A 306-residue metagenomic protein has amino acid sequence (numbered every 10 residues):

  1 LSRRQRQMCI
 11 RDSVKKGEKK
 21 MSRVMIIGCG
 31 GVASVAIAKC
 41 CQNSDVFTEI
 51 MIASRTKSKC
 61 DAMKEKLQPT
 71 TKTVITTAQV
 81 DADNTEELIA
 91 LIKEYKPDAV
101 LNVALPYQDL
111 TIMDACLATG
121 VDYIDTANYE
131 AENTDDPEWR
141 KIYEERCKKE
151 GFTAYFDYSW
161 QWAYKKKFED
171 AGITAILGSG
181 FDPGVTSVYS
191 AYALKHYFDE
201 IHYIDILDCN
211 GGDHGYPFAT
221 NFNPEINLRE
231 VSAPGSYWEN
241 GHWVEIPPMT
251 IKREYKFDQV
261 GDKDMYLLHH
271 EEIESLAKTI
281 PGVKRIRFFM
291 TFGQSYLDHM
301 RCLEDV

Functional and structural regions predicted by a protein language model:
L1-D12: Single conserved hydrophobic/aromatic residue that forms the stacking wall/gate of nucleotide- or nucleobase-binding
V24-G31: Conserved N-terminal Rossmann-fold NAD(P)-binding element of oxidoreductases
A33-I37: N-terminal Rossmann-fold NAD(P) dinucleotide-binding loop
R55-K59: Helix N-cap at the beta1-alpha1 junction of Rossmann-like dinucleotide-binding domains, i.e., the first residues
T70-N84: Rossmann-fold cofactor-recognition segment
D81-P97, Q108: Conserved Rossmann-fold cofactor-binding substructure of NAD(P)-dependent oxidoreductases
A127-I173: Rossmann-fold NAD(P)-binding glycine/threonine-rich loop
K195-V306: C-terminal catalytic/substrate-binding lobe primarily of soluble NAD(P)-dependent oxidoreductases
